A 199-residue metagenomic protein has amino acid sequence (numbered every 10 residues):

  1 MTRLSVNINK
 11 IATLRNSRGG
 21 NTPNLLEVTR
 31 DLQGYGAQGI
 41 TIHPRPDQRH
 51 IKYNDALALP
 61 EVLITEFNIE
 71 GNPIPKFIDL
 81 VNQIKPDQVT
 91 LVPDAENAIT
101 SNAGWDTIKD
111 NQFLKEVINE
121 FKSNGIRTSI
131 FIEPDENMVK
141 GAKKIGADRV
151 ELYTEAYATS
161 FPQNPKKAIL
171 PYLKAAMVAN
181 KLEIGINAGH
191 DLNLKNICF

Functional and structural regions predicted by a protein language model:
M1-E70, I74-P86, K144, K167: Conserved N-terminal beta1-alpha1 strand-loop-helix module at the mouth
M1-S17, A95, I99-A103, L114-S123: N-terminal small/glycine-rich loop or linker at the start of catalytic domains across soluble metabolic enzymes
T2-I8, I40-I42, F67-I69, V89-L91 (+3 more regions): Hydrophobic faces of well-ordered beta-strands that scaffold small-molecule active sites in alpha/beta enzyme cores
S17-R18, I64, N97-N111, E155-L170: Glycine-rich tight-turn/loop motif centered on a GG-T
R49-P75, K109-S129, P165-H190, L194: Alpha-helix-loop-beta-strand connector modules within alpha/beta enzyme cores
N72-I108: Active-site beta->alpha loop and helix N-cap motifs at the rims of alpha/beta catalytic domains
P75-I84, D135-I145, A188, L192-F199: Catalytic cores of alpha/beta
S129-L182: Histidine/lysine/aspartate-rich catalytic loop segments that bind and position anionic ligands
